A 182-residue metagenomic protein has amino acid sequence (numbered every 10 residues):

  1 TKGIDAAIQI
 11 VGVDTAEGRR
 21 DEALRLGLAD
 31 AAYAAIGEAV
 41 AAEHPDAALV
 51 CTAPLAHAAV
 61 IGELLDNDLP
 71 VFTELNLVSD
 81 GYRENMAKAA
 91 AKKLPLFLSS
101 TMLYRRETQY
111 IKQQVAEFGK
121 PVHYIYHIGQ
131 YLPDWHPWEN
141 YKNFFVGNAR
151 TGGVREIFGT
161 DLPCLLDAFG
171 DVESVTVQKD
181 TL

Functional and structural regions predicted by a protein language model:
T1-L26: N-terminal Rossmann-like dinucleotide-binding module
I10, D30, D46: Conserved acidic residues
E22-D30, N85-A90: Short, conserved SAM-binding/catalytic segment of Class I S-adenosyl-L-methionine-dependent methyltransferases
D30-E43: Short acidic low-complexity segments
A41-P45, E117-F118: Glycine-rich phosphate-binding loop signature in dinucleotide/nucleotide-binding domains
D46-A47, H123: Short, Asp-centered acidic motifs that coordinate Mg2+ and/or phosphate in catalytic or ligand-binding sites
A47, A53-P54, A58-L103: Beta-strand-loop-alpha-helix segment that lines the small-molecule cofactor/substrate pocket of alpha/beta enzymes
M102-Q178: Predominantly a Rossmann-like dinucleotide-binding segment in NAD(P)-dependent oxidoreductases
